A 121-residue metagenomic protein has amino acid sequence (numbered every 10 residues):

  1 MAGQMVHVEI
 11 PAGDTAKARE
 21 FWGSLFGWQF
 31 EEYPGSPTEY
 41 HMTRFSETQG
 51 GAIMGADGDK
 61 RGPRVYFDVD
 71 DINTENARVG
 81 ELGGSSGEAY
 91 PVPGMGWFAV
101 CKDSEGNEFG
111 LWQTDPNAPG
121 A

Functional and structural regions predicted by a protein language model:
M1-R19, P63-V65, D115-A121: N-terminal beta-strand motif that seeds the catalytic metal site of vicinal oxygen chelate
M5-G13, D57-E81, F98-K102: Vicinal oxygen chelate
V6, A16, P37-T48, T74 (+1 more regions): Amphipathic alpha-helical "stalk" segments
I10, E31, N76-A121: Vicinal oxygen chelate
W22: Catalytic core of tubulin tyrosine ligase-like
W28-G62, E108-T114: Conserved short beta-strand elements that form part of the metal-binding/catalytic scaffold of enzyme active sites
